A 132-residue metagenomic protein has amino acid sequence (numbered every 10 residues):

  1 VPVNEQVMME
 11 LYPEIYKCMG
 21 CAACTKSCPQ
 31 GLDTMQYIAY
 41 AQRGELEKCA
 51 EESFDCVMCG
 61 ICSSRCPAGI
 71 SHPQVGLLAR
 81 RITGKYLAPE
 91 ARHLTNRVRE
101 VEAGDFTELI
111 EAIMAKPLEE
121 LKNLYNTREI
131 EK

Functional and structural regions predicted by a protein language model:
V1-C21, I38-C59: Ferredoxin-like iron-sulfur electron-transfer modules
V1-E5, S63, A68-K132: Flanking helices and flexible, charged tails adjoining ferredoxin-like Fe-S electron-transfer domains in multi-subunit
E10-P13, P29, P67, A91: Proline-rich low-complexity regions
A23-Q42, I61-I82: Iron-sulfur cluster-binding cysteine motifs and their immediate structural context in ferredoxin-like electron-transfer
Q30-D33, A41-Q42, L46-E51, Y86-E90 (+1 more regions): Short, structured secondary-structure boundary patches
